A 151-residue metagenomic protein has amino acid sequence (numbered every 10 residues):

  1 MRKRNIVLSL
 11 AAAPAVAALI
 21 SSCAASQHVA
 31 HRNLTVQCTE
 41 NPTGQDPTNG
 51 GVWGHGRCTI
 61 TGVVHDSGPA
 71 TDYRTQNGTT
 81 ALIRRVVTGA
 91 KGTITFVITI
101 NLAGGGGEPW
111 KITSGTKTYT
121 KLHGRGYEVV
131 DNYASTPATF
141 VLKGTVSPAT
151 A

Functional and structural regions predicted by a protein language model:
M1-L10: Bacterial N-terminal signal peptides that target proteins for export
L10-A18: Bacterial N-terminal signal peptides
S21-S22: C-terminal motif of bacterial Sec signal peptides marking the signal peptidase cleavage site
A25-A151: Beta-strand-enriched cores of mature, soluble protein domains
